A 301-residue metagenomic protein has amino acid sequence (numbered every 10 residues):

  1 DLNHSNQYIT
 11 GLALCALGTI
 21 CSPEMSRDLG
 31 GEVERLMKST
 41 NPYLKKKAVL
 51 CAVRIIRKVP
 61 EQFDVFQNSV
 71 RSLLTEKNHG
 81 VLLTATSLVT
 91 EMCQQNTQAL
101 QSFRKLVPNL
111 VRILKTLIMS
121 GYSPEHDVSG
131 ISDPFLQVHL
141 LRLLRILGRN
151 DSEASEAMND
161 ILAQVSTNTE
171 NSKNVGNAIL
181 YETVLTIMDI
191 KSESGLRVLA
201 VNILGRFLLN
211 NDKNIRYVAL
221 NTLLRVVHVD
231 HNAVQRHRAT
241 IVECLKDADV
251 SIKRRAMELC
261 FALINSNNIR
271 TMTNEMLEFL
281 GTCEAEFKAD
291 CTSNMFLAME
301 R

Functional and structural regions predicted by a protein language model:
D1-R301: Extended alpha-solenoid helical-repeat scaffolds
